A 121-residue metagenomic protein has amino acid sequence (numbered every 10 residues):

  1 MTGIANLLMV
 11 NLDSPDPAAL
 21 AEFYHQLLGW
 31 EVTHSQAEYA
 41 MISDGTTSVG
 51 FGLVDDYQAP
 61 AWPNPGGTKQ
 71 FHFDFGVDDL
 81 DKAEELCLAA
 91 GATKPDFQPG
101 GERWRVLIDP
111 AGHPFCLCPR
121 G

Functional and structural regions predicted by a protein language model:
M1-L8, L28-D74, E85-P110, R120-G121: Vicinal oxygen chelate
Y24: Terminal peptide-recognition signature
